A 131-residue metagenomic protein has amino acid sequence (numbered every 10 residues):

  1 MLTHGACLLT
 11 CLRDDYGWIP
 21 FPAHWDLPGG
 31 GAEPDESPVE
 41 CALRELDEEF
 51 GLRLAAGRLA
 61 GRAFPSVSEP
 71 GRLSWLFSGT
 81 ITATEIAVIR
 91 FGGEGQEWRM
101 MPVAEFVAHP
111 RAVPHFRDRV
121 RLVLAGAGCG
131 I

Functional and structural regions predicted by a protein language model:
M1, Y16-G17, S66-V67, A87-F91: Short secondary-structure boundary/capping segments
M1-D26, L54: N-terminal strand-loop-strand
A6, A63-V88, R99, V103-E105 (+2 more regions): Active-site-adjacent beta-strand/loop module that shapes the phosphate/pyrophosphate-binding cleft
C11, D35, H109: Residues that scaffold the ATP/ADP-binding catalytic core of kinase and kinase-like folds
A23, L73-W75, E94: Residues that flank catalytic or metal-binding motifs in active/ligand-binding sites
L27-A60: The catalytic Nudix box helix
A32, F106-V107: A generic structural signal for short hydrophobic patches within well-formed alpha-helices
I86-G92, H109-V113: Short, charged, solvent-exposed linker or helix-capping segments at domain edges/interfaces that act as flexible hinges
